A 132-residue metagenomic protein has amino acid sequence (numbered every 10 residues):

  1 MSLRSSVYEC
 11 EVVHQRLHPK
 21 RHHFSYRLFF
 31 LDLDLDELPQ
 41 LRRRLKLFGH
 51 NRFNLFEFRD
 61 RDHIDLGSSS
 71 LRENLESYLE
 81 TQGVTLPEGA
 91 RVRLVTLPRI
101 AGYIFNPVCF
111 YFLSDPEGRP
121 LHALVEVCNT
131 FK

Functional and structural regions predicted by a protein language model:
M1-K132: Mature, function-bearing regions of proteins
